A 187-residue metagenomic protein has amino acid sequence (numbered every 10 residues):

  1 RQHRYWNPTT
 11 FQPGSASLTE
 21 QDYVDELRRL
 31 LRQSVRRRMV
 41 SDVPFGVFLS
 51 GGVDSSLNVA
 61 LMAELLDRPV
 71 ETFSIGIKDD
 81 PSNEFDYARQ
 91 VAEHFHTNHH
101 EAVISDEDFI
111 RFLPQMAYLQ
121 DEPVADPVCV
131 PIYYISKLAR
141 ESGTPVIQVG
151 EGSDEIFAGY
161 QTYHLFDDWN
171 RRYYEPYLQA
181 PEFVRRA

Functional and structural regions predicted by a protein language model:
R1-P8: Non-catalytic substrate-recognition/targeting regions of SAM-dependent transferases
T9-A187: ATP-dependent adenylate-handling active sites, centered on carboxylate activation for C-N bond formation
